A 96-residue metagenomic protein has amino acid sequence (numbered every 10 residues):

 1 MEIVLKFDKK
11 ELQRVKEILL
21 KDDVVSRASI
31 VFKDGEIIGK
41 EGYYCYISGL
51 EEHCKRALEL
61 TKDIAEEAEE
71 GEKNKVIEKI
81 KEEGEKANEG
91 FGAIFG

Functional and structural regions predicted by a protein language model:
M1, S29-K40: Short, flexible, solvent-exposed loop/turn segments with mixed acidic/basic and small polar residues
E2-K6, K10-V15, E67-G71: Long, compositionally biased, intrinsically disordered regions
F7-K33: Short amphipathic alpha-helix segments
D8-L12, S48-K55: Helix N-cap motif at beta-to-alpha junctions
K16-D23, C54-E66: Short amphipathic alpha-helices in soluble, non-transmembrane regions that often serve as interface/regulatory elements
I18, R27, V31, K55 (+2 more regions): Long, contiguous binding/interaction regions
A28-V31, D63-K81: Conserved short beta-strand edge segments in small beta-sheet-based binding/regulatory domains
I77-F95: Short, low-order "capping/linker" segments at domain edges
